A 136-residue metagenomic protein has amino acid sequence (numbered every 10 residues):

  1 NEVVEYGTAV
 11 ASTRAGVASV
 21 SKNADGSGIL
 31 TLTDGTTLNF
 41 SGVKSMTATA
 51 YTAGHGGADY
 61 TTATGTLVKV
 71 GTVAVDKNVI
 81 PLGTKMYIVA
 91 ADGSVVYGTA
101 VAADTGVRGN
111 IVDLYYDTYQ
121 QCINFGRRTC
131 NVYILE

Functional and structural regions predicted by a protein language model:
E2-E136: Solvent-exposed, well-ordered loop and adjacent helix/strand elements within mature globular domains that form
